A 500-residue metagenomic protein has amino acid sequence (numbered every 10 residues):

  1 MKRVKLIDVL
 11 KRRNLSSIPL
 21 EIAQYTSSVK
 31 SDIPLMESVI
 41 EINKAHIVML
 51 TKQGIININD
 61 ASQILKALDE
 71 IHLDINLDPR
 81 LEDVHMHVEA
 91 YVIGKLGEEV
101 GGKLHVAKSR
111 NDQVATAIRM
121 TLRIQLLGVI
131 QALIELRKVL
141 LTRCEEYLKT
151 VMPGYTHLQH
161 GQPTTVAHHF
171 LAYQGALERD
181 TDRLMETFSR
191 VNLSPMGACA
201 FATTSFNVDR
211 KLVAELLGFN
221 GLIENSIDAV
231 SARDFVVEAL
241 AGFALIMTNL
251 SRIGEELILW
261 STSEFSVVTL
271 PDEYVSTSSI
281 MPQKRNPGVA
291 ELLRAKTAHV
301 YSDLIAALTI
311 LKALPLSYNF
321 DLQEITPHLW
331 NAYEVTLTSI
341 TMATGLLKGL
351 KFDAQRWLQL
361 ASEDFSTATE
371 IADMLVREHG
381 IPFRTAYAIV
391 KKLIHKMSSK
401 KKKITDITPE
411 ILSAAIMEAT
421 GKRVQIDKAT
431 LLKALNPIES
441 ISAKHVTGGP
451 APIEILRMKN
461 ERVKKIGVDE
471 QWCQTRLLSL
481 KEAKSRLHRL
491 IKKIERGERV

Functional and structural regions predicted by a protein language model:
K2-I42, M281-V500: Glycine-rich cofactor/substrate-binding loops
K2-T203, V208-L212, Y274-T277, G288 (+3 more regions): A helix-coil-helix interface module used to build multimeric assemblies and to scaffold catalytic/cofactor sites
H46-I56, T121, T165-H168, F235-L245 (+1 more regions): Short, well-ordered beta-strand elements within core beta-sheets of diverse protein domains
V48, K52, L73-N76, I93 (+20 more regions): Charged/polar positions within long, soluble alpha-helices
Q63-I64, I227, I389, E410: Residue-level "edge-of-site" marker
K66-D74, R233-D234, K392-M397: A short structural micro-motif
I118-R119, L126, I130, E145 (+1 more regions): Charged, flexible cofactor/metal-binding loops and thiol motifs
